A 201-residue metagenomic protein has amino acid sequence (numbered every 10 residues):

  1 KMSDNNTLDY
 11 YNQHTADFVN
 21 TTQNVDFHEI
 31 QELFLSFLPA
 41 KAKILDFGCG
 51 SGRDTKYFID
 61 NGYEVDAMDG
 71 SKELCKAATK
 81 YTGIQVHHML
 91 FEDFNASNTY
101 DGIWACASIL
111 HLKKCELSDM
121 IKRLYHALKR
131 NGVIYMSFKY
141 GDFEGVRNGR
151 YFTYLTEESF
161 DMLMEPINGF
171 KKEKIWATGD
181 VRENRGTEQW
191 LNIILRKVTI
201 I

Functional and structural regions predicted by a protein language model:
M2-N98, C115-D119, R123, V133-I201: Class I (Rossmann-like) S-adenosyl-L-methionine-dependent methyltransferase catalytic domain, capturing the SAM-binding
D101: Conserved acidic residues
W104-A105: A conserved beta-strand element that flanks and buttresses the S-adenosyl-L-methionine
S108: Hydrophobic adenine-recognition pocket in adenosine-nucleotide-binding enzymes
K113, L128-K129: Helix-to-beta-strand junctions that scaffold the AdoMet/dcAdoMet cofactor pocket in Class I SAM-dependent enzymes
